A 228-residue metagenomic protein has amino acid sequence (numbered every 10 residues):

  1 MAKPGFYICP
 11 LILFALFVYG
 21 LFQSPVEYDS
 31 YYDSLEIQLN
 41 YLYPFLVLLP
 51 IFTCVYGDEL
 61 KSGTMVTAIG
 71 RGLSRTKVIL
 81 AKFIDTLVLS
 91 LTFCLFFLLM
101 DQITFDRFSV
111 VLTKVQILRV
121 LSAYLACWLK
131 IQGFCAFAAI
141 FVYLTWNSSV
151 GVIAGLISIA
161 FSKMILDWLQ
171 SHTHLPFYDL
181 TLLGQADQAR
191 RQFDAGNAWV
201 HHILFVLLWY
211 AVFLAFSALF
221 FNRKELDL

Functional and structural regions predicted by a protein language model:
M1-Y7: N-terminal membrane topogenic signal
F6, I12-V55, L80-S149, G155 (+2 more regions): Secretory targeting signals
F17, L21-P25, D167, S171 (+1 more regions): Transmembrane helix-loop junctions and nearby membrane-interface residues
V55-V88: Helix-loop-helix units of permease transmembrane domains in multi-pass membrane transporters, especially ABC
A160: Active-site oxyanion/phosphate-handling segment shared across diverse enzymes
Q170-R191: Short hydrophobic, aromatic-rich alpha-helical segments embedded in or entering the lipid bilayer of multi-pass
L208-L228: Junction motif at the cytosolic side of a transmembrane helix
